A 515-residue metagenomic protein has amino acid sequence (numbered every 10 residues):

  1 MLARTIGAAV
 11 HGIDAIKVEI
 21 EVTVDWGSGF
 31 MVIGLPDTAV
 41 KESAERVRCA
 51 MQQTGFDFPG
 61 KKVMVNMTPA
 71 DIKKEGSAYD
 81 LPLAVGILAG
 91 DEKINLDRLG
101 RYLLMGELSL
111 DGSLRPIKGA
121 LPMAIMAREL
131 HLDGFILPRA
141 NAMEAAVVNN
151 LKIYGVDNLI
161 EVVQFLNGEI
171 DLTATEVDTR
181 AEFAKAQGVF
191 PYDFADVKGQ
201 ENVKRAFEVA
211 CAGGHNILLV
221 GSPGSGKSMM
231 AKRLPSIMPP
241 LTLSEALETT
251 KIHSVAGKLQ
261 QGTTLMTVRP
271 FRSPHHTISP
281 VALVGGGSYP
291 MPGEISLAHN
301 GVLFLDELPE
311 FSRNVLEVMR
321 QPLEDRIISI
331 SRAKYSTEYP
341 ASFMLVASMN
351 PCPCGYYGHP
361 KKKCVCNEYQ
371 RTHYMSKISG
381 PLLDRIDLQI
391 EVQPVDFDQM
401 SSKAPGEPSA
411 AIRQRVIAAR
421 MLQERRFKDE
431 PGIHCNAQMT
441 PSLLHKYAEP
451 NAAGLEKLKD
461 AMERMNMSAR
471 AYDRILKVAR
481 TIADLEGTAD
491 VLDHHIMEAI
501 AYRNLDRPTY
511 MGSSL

Functional and structural regions predicted by a protein language model:
M1-L218, S222-S225, A471-Y472, A489-L515: Peripheral, non-AAA+ core regions of ATP-driven protein-machinery
V18-V24, L283, D387-I390: Short beta-strand elements
W26, F58-K61, R98-L99, H131 (+10 more regions): Short loop/turn elements that form and flank the Walker-type P-loop nucleotide-binding site in RecA-like NTPase cores
I33, A39-A44, P59, N66-G76 (+3 more regions): Basic, amphipathic alpha-helical bundle interface domains used for macromolecular binding and assembly
I170-V209, G213, P240-I295: P-loop NTPase nucleotide-binding/switch module
L219-Q260, D325: Walker A/P-loop
N300, D306-E307, V318: Walker B catalytic acidic pair
